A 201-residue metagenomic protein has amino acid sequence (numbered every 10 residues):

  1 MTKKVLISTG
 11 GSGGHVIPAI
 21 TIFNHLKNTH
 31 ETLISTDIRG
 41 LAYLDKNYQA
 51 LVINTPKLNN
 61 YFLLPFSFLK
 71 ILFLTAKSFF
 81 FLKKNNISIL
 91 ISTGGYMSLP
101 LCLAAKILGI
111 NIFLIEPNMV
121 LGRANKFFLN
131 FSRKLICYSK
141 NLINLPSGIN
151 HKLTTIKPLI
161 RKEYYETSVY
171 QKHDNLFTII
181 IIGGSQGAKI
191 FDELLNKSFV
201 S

Functional and structural regions predicted by a protein language model:
T2-K4, E31, I38-R39, K106-T167: Active-site-proximal region of nucleotide-activated glycan assembly enzymes, centered on histidine/acidic-rich loops
I7-G10, N28-K70, G183: Conserved nucleotide-sugar phosphate-binding/catalytic loop shared by glycosyltransferases and other
I7-I20, G40, K189: A short, glycine/small-residue-rich beta-strand->loop->alpha-helix junction that serves as a flexible
N24-H25, S35, R39-Y48, Y165-S201: Donor-nucleotide binding loops and adjacent catalytic segments primarily of GT-B fold Leloir glycosyltransferases
R39-A42, I89-L108: An aromatic- and histidine-rich active-site surface loop
N60-I89, L99, I107: An amphipathic, basic-hydrophobic alpha-helix
